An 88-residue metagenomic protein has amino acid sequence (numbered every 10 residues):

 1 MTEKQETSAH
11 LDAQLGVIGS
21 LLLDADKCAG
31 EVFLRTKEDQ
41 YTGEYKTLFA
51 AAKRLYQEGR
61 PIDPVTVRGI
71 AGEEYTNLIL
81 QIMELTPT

Functional and structural regions predicted by a protein language model:
M1-T88: Noncatalytic partner-interaction/assembly domains of nucleic-acid and motor enzyme complexes, especially the accessory
